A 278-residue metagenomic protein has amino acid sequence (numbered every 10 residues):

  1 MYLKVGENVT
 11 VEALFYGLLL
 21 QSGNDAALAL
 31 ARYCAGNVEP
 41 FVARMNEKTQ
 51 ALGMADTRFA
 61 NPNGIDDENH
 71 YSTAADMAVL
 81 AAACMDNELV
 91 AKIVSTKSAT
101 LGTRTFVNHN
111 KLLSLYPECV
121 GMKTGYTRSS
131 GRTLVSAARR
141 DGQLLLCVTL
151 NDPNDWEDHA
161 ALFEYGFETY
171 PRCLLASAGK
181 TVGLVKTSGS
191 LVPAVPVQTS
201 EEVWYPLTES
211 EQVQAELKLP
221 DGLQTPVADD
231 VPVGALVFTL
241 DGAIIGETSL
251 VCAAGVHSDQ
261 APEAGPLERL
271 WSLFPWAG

Functional and structural regions predicted by a protein language model:
M1-A75, C84-M85: Active-site-adjacent loops and short helices of periplasmic peptidoglycan-processing enzymes
M54-A55, D66-Y71, A75-G278: Domain-terminus/edge residues, biased toward the C-terminal soluble/receptor-binding domains of extracytoplasmic
